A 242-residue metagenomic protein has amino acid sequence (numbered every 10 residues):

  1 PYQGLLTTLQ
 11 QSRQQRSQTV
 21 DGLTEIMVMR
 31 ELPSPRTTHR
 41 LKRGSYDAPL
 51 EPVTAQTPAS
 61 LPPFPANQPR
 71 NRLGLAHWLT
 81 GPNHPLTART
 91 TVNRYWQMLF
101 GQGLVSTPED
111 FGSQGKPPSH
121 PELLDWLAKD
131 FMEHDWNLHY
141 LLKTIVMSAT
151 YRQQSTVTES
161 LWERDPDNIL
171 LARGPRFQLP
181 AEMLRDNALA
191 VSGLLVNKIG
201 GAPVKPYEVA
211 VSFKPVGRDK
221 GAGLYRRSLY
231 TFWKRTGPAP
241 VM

Functional and structural regions predicted by a protein language model:
P1-Y225, R235-M242: Primarily short, surface-exposed interaction patches in extracytoplasmic proteins
L229-F232: Short terminal targeting/anchoring segments
